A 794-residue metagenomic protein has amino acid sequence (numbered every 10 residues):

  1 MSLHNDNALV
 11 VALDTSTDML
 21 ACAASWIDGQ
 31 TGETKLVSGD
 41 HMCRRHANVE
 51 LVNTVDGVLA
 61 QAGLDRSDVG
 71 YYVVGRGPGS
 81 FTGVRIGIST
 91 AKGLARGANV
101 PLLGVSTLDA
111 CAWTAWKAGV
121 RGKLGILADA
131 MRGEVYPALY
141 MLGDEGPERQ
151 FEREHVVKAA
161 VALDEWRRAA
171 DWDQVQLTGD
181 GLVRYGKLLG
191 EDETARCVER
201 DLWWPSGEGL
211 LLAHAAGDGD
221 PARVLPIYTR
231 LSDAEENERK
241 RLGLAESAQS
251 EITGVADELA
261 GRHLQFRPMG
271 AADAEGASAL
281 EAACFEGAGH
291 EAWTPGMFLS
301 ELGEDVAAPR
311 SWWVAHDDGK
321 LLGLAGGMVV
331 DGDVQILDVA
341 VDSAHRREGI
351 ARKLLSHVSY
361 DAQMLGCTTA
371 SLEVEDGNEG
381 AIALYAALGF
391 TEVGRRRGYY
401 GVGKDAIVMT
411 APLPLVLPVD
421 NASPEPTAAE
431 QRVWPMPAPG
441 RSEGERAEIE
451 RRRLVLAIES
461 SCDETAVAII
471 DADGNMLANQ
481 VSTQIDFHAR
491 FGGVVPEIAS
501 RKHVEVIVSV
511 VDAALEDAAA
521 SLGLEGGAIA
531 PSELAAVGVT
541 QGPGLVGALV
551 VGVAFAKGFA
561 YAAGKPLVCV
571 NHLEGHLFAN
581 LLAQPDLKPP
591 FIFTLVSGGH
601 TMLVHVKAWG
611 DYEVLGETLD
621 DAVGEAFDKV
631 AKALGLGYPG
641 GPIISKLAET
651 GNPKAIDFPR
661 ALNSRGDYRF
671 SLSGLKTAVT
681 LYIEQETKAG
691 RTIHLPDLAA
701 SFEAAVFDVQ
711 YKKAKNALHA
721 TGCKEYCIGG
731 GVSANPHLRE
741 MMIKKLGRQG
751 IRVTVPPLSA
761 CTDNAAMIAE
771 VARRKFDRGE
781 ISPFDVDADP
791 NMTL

Functional and structural regions predicted by a protein language model:
S2-P78, P295, R452-E533, V539-P543 (+1 more regions): N-terminal beta-alpha supersecondary unit
A8, G29-E33, D40-H46, P101-P205 (+6 more regions): Surface "functional belts" at beta-alpha junctions
G186-K187, D192, S442-L454, S460-E464 (+7 more regions): A short helix-loop
L242, S250-V255, G527-I529, K646-Y726 (+2 more regions): A contiguous, well-structured pocket-lining segment that forms one wall/lid of small-molecule binding clefts in soluble
V255-A272, I407, A411, L415-D420 (+1 more regions): Conserved N-terminal entry element of GNAT/NAT acetyltransferase domains
P268-A344, L355-H357, D361, L365 (+1 more regions): Acetyl-CoA-dependent GNAT
A362-E373, R396: Conserved GNAT acetyl-CoA-binding A-motif
L372-A381, G398-G403: Conserved beta-strand-loop-alpha-helix junction that forms the acyl-donor binding cleft
